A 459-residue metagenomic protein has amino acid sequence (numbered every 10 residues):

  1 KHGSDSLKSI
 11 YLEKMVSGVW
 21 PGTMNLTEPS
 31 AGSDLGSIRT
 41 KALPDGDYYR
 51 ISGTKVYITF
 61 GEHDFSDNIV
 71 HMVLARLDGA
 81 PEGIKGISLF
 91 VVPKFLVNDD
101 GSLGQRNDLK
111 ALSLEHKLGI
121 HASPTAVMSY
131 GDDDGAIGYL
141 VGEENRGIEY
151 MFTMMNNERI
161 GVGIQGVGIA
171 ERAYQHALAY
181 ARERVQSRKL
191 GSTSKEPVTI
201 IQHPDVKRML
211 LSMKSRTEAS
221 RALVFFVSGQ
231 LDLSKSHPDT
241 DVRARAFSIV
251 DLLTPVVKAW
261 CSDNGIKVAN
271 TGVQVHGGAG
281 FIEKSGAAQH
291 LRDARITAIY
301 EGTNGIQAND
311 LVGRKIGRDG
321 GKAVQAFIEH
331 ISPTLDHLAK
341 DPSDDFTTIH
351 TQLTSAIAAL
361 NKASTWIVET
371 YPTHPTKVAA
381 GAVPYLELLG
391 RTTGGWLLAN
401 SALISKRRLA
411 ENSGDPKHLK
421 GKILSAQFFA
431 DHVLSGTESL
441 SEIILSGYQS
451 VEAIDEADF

Functional and structural regions predicted by a protein language model:
G3-D47, S228-F247, G265-A269, A358-P372: Internal maturation/activation junctions in enzymes
S30-S33, E62-D64, P81, K117-P124: Short Gly/Pro-enriched turn/cap motifs at secondary-structure boundaries
S52-R106: A short core secondary-structure module
Y57, L96-L112, K117, P124-E158 (+2 more regions): A glycine-rich, basic-preceded beta-loop-alpha segment at the flavin cofactor/substrate interface of flavin-utilizing
I120, F226, S248-A326, Q427-I454: Alpha-helix capping/hinge segments and adjacent helical runs
R146-G161, Q175-K214, S228-D251, F281 (+3 more regions): Glycine-rich cofactor-pocket loops
R318, T334-F459: C-terminal amphipathic alpha-helical interaction region
